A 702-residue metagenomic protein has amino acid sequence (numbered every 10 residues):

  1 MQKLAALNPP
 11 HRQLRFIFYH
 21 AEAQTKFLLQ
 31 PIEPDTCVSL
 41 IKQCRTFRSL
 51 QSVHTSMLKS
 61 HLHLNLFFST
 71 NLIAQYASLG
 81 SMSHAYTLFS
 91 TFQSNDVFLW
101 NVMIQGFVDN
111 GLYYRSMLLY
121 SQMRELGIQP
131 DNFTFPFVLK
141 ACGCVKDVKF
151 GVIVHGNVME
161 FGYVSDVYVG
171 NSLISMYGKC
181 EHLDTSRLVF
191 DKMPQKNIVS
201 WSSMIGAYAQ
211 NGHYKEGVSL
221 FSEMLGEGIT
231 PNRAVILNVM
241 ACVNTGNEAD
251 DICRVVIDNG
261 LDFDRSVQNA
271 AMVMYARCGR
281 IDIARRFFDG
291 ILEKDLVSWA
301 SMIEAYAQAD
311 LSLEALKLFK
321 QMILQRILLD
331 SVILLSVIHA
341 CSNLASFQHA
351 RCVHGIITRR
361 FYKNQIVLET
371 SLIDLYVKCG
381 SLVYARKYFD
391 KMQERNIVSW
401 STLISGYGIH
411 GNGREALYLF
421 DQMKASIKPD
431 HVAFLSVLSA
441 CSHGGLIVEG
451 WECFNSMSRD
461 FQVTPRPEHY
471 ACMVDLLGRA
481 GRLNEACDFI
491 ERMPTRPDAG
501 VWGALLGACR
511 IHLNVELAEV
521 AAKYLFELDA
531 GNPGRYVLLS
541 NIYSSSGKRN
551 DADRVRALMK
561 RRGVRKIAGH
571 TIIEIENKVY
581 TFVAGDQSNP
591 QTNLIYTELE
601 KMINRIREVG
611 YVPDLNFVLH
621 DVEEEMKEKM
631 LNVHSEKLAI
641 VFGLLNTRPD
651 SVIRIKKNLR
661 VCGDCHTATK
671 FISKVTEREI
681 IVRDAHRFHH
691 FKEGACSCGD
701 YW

Functional and structural regions predicted by a protein language model:
Q2-D96, V102-N197, S203-W702: Terminal (and in a subset, N-terminal) low-complexity or junction segments at the ends of helical repeat RNA-binding
